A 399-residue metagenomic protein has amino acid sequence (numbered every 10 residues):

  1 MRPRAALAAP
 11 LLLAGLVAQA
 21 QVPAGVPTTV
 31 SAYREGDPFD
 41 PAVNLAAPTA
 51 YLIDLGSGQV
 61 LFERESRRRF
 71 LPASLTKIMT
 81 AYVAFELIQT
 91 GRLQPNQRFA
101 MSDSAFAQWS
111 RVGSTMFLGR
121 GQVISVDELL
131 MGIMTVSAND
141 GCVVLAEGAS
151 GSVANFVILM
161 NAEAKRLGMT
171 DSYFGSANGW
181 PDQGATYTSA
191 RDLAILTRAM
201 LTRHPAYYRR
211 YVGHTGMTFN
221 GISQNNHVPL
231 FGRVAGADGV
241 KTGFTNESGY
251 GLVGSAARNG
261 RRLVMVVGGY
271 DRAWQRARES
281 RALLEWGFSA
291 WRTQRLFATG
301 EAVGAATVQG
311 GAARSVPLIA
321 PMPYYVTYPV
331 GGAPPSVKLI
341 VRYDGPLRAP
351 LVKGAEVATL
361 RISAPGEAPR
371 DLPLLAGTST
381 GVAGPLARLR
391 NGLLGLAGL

Functional and structural regions predicted by a protein language model:
M1-L7: Bacterial N-terminal signal peptides that target proteins for export
A8-L13: Hydrophobic helical h-region of N-terminal Sec-dependent signal peptides in bacterial secretory/periplasmic proteins
G15-Q19: N-terminal signal peptide c-region/cleavage motif recognized by signal peptidases
Q21-A194, R198-R203: Active-site-adjacent loops and short helices of periplasmic peptidoglycan-processing enzymes
T170-Y173, P181-L399: Domain-terminus/edge residues, biased toward the C-terminal soluble/receptor-binding domains of extracytoplasmic
